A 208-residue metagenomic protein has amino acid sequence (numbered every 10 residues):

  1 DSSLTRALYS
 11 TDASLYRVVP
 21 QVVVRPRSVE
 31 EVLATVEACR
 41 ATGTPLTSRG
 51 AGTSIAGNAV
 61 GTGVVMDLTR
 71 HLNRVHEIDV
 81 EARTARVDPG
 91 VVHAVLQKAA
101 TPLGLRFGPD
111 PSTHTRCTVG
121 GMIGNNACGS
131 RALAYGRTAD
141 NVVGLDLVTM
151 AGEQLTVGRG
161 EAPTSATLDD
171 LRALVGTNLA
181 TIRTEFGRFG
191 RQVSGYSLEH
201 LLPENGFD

Functional and structural regions predicted by a protein language model:
D1-A41, A51-R83, K98, S112 (+1 more regions): N-terminal flexible segment immediately upstream of the FAD-binding catalytic core in FAD-dependent oxidoreductases
E31, T44, N126-G129: Charged, amphipathic alpha-helical interaction segments
T44-P45, R106: Residue-level detector of anion-binding/catalytic polar loops
V75-I78, A85-D208: FAD-binding subdomain of flavoenzyme oxidoreductases
